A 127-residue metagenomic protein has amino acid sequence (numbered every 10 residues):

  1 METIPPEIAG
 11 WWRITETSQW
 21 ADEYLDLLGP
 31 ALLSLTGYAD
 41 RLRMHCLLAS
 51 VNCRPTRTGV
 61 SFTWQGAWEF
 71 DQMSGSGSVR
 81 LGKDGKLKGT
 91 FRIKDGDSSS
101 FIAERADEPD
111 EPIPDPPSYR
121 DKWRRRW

Functional and structural regions predicted by a protein language model:
M1-A9, R13-T17, D84-K86, F91-W127: Edge beta-strand at a domain terminus
I4, W11-I14, D22-G59: N-terminal glycine/threonine-rich, aromatic-flanked beta-hairpin/loop signature
R13-Q19, T63-W68: Generic short beta-strand segments
P30-L35, S50-P55, S74-L81, F101-R105: Hydrophobic/aromatic beta-strand elements that line small-molecule binding cavities or substrate pockets in beta-rich
R41-C46, S61-W68, G89-R92: Short beta-strand segments that buttress and anchor functional surface loops
C46-S50, F70-Q72, D84, K94-G96: Glycine-centered tight beta-turn/hairpin loop motif at sheet-sheet or coil-to-beta transitions
P55-G85: Mid-chain, well-packed structural core segment of small domains
